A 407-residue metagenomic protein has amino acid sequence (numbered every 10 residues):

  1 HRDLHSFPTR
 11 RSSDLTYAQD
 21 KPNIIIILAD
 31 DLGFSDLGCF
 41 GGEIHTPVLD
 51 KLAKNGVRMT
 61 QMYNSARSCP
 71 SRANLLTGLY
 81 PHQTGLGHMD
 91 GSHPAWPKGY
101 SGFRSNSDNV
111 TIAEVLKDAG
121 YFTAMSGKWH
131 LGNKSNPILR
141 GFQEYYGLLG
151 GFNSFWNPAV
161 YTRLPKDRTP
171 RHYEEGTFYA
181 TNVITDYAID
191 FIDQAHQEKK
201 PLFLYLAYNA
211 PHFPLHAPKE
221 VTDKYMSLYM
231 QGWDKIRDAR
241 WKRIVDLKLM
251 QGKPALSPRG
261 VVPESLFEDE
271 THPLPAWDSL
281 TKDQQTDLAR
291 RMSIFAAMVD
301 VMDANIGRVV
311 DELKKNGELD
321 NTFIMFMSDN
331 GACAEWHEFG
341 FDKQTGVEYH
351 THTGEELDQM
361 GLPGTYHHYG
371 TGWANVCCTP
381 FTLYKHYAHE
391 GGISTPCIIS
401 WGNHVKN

Functional and structural regions predicted by a protein language model:
H1, H5-S12: Short, small-residue-biased leader/transition segments that mark boundaries at the very start of proteins
R10-N407: Formylglycine-dependent sulfatase
